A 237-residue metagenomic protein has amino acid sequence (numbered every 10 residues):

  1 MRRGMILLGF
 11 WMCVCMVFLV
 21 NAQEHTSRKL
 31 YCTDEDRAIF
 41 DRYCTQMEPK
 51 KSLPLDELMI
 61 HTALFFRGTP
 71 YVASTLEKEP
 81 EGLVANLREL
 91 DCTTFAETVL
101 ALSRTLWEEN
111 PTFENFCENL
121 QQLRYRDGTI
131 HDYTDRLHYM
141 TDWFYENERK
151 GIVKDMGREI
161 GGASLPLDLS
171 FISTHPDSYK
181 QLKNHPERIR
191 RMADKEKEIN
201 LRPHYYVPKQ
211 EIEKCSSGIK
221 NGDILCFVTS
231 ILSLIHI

Functional and structural regions predicted by a protein language model:
M1-G4: Positively charged n-region of N-terminal signal peptides that target proteins for export
L8-V17: Bacterial N-terminal signal peptides
E24-T94: Cationic-aromatic interfacial patches
F66-Y205, S217-K220, L225-I231: Acidic/His-rich structured neighborhood in mature extracellular/periplasmic domains
Q210: Contiguous, non-catalytic segments that form substrate-binding/exosite surfaces or channel walls
H236-I237: Conserved small/polar residues in nucleotide/adenosyl-binding loops
